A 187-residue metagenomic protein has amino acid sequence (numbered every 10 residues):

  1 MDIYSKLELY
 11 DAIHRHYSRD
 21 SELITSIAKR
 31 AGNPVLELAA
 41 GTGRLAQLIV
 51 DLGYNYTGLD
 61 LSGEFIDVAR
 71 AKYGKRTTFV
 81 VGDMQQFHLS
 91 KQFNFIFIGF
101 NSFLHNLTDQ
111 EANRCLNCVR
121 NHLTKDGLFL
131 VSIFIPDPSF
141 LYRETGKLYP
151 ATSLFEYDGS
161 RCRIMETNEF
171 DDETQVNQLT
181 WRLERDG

Functional and structural regions predicted by a protein language model:
M1-N33: Conserved class I S-adenosyl-L-methionine
A39-G43: Class I SAM-dependent methyltransferase "Motif I" SAM/SAH-binding loop
Q47-Q86: Class I SAM-dependent methyltransferase SAM/SAH-binding core
H88-F95: A short acidic, Gly/Pro-enriched loop at the edge of an enzyme's catalytic core that lines a small-molecule cofactor
F97-G99: A conserved beta-strand element that flanks and buttresses the S-adenosyl-L-methionine
N113-K125: A short glycine-rich, Lys/Arg-flanked "PGG" loop and its adjoining helix->strand segment in the class I
D126-I133: Conserved beta-strand signature within the Rossmann-like core of class I S-adenosyl-L-methionine
I133-G187: SAM-dependent methyltransferase
